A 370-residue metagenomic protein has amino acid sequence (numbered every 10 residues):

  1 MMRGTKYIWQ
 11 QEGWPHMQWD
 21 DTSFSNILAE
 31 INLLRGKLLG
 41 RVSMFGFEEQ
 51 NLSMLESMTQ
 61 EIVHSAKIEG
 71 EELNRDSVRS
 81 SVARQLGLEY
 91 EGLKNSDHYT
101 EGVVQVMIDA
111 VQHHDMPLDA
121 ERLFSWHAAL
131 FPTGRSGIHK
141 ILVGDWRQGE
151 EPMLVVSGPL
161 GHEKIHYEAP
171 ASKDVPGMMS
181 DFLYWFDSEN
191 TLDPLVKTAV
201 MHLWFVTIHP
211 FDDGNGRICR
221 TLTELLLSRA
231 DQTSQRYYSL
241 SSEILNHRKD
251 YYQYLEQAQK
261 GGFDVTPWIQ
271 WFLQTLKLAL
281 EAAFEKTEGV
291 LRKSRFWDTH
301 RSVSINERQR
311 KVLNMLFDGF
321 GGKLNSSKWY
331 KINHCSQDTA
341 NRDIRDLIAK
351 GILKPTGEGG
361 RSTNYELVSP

Functional and structural regions predicted by a protein language model:
M1-P370: FIC/Doc superfamily catalytic core
